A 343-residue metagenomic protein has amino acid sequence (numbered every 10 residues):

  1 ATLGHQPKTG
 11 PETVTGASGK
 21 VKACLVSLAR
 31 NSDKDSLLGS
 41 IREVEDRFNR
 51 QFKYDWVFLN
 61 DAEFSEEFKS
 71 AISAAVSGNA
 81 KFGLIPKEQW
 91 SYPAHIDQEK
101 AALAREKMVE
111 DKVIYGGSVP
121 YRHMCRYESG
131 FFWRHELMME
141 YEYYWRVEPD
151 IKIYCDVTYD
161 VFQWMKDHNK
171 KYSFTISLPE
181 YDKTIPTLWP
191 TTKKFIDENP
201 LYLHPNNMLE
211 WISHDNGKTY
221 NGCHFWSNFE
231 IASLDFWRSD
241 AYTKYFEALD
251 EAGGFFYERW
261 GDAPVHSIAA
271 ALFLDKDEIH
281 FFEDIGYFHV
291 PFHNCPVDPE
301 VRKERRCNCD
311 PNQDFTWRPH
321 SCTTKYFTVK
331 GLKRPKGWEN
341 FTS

Functional and structural regions predicted by a protein language model:
A1, C223-F225, Y242-S343: C-terminal catalytic/acceptor-binding lobe
A1-T2, F58: N-terminal signal-anchor transmembrane helix specifying type II single-pass membrane topology of secretory-pathway
T2-R42: N-proximal low-complexity "stem/linker" segments adjacent to membrane-targeting elements
A23, N49-D55, A80: Short loop->beta transition adjacent to catalytic acidic/histidine clusters or analogous donor-positioning motifs
E43-K53, A75: Short, acidic, metal-binding catalytic loop of nucleotide-sugar glycosyltransferases
S73-E140: Active-site-proximal specificity loops/subdomain of glycosyltransferases
M108-C125, H135-L137, I151-G253, R259 (+2 more regions): Conserved catalytic core of nucleotide-sugar-dependent glycosyltransferases
